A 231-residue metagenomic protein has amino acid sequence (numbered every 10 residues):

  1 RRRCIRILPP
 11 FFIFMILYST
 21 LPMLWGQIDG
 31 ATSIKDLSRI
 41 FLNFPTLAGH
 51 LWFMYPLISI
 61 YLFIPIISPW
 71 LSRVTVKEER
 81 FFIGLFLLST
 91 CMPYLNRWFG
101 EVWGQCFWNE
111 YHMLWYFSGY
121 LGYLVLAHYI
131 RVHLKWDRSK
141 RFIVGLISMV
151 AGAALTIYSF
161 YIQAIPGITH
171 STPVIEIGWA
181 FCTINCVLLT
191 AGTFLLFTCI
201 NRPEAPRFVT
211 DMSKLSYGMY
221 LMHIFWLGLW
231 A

Functional and structural regions predicted by a protein language model:
R1-M23, Q27-G49, I60, S148 (+2 more regions): Transmembrane alpha-helical segments and their boundary/interface "anchor" motifs in multi-pass integral membrane
R2, I67-E79, I130-V144, C199-T210: Membrane-interface helix-boundary motifs at transmembrane edges
R3-C4, S33, L42, T46-H50 (+7 more regions): Hydrophobic, aromatic-rich alpha-helical transmembrane segments and their membrane-interface anchor motifs
R6-P10, F14, P56, L85-L88 (+5 more regions): Hydrophobic alpha-helical membrane-embedded or membrane-associated segments
M15-T20, G84-W98, S148-Q163, M219-L227: Aromatic-anchored segments of alpha-helical transmembrane domains
P22-Q27, I34-Q105, E110-R131: Hydrophobic alpha-helical segments with transmembrane-like composition
M23-A31, L95-E101, F160-I168, G228-A231: Membrane-helix interface motif
D137-T210, L215: Alpha-helical transmembrane segments and terminal signal-anchor/GPI-anchor hydrophobic tails, characterized by long
